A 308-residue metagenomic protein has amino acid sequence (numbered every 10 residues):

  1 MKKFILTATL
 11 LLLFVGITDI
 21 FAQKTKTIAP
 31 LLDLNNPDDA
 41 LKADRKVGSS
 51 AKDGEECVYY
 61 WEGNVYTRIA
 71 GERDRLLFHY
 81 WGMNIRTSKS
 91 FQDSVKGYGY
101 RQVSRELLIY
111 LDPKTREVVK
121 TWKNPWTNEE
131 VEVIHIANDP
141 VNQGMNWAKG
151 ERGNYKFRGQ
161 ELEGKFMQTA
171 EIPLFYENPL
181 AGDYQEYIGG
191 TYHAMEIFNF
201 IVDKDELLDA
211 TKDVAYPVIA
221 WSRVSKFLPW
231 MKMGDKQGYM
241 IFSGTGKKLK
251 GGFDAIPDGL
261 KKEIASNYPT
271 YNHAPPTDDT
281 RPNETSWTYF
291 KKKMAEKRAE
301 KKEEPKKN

Functional and structural regions predicted by a protein language model:
M1-F4: Positively charged n-region of N-terminal signal peptides that target proteins for export
T7-D19: Bacterial N-terminal signal peptides
F14, A22, R116, N128 (+2 more regions): Short, flexible coil/linker elements and helix-boundary hinge sites characteristic of intrinsically disordered
I20-F21, L32, L228-W230: Short, aromatic- and cysteine-enriched interfacial helices/patches that mediate contacts at lipid membranes
Q23-I109, F242-A265, P269-P305: N-terminal segment immediately downstream of the Sec signal-peptide cleavage site in secreted/extracellular proteins
G71-L207: Predominantly extracellular/secreted and cell-surface proteins with exposed, flexible low-complexity segments
Y187-K236: Extended soluble regions of mature proteins
